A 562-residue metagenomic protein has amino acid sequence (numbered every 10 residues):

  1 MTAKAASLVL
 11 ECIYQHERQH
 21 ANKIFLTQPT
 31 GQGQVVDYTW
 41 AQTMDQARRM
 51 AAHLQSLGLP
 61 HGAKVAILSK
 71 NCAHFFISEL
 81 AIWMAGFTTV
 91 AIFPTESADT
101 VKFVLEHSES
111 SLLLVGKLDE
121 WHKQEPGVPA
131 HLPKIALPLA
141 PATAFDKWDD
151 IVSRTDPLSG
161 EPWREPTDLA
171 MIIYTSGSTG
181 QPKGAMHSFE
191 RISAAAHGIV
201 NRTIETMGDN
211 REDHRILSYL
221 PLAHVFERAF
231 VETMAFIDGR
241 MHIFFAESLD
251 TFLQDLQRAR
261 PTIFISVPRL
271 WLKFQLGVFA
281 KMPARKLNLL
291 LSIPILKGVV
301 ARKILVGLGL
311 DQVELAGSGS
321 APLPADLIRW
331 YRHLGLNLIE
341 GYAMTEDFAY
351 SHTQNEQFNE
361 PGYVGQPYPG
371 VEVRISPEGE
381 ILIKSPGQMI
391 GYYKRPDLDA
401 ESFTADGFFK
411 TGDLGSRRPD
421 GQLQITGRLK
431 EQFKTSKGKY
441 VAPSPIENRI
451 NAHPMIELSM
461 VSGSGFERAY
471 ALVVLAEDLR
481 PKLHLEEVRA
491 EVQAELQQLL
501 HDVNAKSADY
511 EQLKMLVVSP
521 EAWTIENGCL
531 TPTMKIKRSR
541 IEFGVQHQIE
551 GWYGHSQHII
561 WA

Functional and structural regions predicted by a protein language model:
N22, L26-C72, F76, L80 (+2 more regions): Conserved AMP-binding/adenylate-forming core of the ANL superfamily
N22-I24, T155-Y174, Q181, T206-R215: Conserved pre-ATP/AMP-binding loop-to-beta segment of ANL
Q32, D119-P166, F279-G307: ANL superfamily adenylate-forming
D37-A41, A170-H197: Conserved AMP-binding A3 loop
L57, L80, M84-D150, E477: Structural core segment of the AMP-binding/adenylate-forming
S193-R215, L222-K303, Q312, N337: Conserved AMP-binding/adenylation subdomain of ANL enzymes
I216, T262-I265, Q275-N359, E372 (+1 more regions): Gly/Ser/Thr-rich phosphate-binding loop
P367-P369, R374-S376, E380-T435, A452 (+1 more regions): Conserved ATP-binding/catalytic segment of the ANL
